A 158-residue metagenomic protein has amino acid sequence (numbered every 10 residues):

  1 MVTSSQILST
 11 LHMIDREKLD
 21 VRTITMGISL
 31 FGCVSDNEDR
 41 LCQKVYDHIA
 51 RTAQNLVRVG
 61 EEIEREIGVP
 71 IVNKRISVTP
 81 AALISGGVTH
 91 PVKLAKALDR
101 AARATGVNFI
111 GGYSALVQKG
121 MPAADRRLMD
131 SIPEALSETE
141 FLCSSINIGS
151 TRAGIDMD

Functional and structural regions predicted by a protein language model:
M1-D130, S150-M157: Metallocofactor- and cofactor-centric catalytic cores in central/energy metabolism, strongly enriched
L136-M157: Cap/lid and interdomain-hinge subdomains that line or gate substrate/regulatory clefts in soluble alpha/beta enzymes
